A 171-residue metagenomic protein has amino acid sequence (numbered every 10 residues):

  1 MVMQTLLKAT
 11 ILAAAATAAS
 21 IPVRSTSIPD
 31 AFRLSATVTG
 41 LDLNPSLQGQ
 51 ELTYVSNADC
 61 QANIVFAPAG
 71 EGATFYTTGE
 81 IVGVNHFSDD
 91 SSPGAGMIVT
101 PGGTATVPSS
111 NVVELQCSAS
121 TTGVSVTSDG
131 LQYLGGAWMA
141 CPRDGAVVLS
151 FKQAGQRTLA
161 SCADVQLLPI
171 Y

Functional and structural regions predicted by a protein language model:
M1-T26: Fungal secretory targeting signals
A13, A18, S46, I64-F66 (+1 more regions): Generic alpha-helix signal with a bias toward terminal, lower-confidence helices and secondary-structure junctions
I21-A58, P108-Y171: Extracellular glycan/ECM-engagement signal in secreted proteins
Y54-P101: Short, well-structured hydrophobic secondary-structure segments
S91, T100-E114: Mature extracytoplasmic domains of secretory-pathway proteins
